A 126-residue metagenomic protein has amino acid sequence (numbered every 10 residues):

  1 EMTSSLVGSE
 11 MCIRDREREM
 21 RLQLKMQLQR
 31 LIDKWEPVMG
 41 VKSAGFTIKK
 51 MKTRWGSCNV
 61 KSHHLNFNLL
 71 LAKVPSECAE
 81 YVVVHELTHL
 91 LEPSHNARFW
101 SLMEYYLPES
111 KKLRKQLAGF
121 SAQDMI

Functional and structural regions predicted by a protein language model:
E1-I13: Single conserved hydrophobic/aromatic residue that forms the stacking wall/gate of nucleotide- or nucleobase-binding
R16, M20, L24-L28, P75 (+2 more regions): Hydrophobic (often cysteine-bearing) scaffold residues that line and stabilize catalytic clefts of nucleotide/cofactor
M20-S43: Zn2+-dependent metallopeptidase catalytic core
F46: Basic, alpha-helical nucleic-acid-binding regions used in initiation and control of genome expression
K49-S62: Catalytic zinc-binding patch centered on the HExxH motif and its immediate surroundings that defines zinc-dependent
C58, E77, E92-A122: Post-HEXXH active-site segment of zinc metalloproteases
K61-Y81, L90-P93: Short pre-active-site segment immediately N-terminal to the catalytic Zn-binding motif
E86: Walker B catalytic acidic pair
